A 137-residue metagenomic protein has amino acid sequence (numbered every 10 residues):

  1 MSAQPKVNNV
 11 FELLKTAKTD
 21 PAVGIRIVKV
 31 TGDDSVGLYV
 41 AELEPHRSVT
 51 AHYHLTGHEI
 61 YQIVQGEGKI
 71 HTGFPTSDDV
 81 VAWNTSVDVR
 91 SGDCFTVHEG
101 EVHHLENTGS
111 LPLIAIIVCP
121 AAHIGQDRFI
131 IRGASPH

Functional and structural regions predicted by a protein language model:
M1-V40, T50-A51, W83-V87, R128-H137: A short, N-terminal "cap"/entry segment at the start of jelly-roll beta-barrel domains of the cupin/DSBH fold
D34-S35, T56, S110-L111: Short strand-connecting beta-turns/loops that link adjacent beta-strands
E42-E44, L55-T76, V118-P120: Short, conserved beta-strand element in jelly-roll/cupin
T50-H52, I70-H71, T96-V97, H103-S110: Short beta-strand His + acidic residue motifs that chelate non-heme Fe in jelly-roll/DSBH and cupin folds
A51-H52, H58-V64, V87, C94-F95: His/acidic/aromatic-lined binding-pocket segments of jelly-roll/cupin-type domains and related regulatory beta-sandwich
P75-E99: Short acidic-glycine-tyrosine-enriched beta hairpin
D88-S91, E99-G125: Ligand-binding loop in jelly-roll beta-barrel domains
